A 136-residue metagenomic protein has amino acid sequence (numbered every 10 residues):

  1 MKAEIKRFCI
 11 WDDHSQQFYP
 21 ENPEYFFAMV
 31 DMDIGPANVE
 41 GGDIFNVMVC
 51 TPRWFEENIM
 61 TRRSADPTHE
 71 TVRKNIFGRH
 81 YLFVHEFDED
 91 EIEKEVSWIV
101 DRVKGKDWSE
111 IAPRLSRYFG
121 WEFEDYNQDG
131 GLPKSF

Functional and structural regions predicted by a protein language model:
M1-W108: Short helix/strand-capping turn motifs
W98-F136: C-terminal charged interaction modules
